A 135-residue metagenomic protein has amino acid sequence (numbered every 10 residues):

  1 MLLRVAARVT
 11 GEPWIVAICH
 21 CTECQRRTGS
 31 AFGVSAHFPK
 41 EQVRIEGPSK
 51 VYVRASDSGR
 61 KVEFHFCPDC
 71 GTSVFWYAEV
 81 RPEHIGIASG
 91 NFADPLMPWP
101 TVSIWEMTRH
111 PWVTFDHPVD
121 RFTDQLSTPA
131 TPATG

Functional and structural regions predicted by a protein language model:
R4-G135: A short Gly-Trp-Pro
